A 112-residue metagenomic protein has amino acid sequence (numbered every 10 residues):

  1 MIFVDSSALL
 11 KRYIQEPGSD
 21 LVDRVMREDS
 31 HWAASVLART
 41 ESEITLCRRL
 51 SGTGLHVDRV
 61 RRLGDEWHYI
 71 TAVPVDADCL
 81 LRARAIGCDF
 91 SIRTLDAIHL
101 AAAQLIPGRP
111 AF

Functional and structural regions predicted by a protein language model:
M1-A38, R49-R61: Short, well-structured N-terminal submotif of metal-dependent ribonuclease cores
S6-S7, Q15, S30, E66-H68 (+1 more regions): Preference for short coil/turn "hinge" residues that link or interrupt alpha-helices
A8, I44, H99-A102: Hydrophobic side chains within alpha-helical segments
V25-R27, D65-H68, I106-P107: Short glycine-enriched loop/turn motifs at secondary-structure junctions
T40-I86: Active-site-proximal, substrate-binding regions of enzyme catalytic domains and RNA-binding/basic surfaces
I70-F112: Active-site neighborhoods of divalent-metal-dependent phosphate/nucleic-acid chemistry enzymes
